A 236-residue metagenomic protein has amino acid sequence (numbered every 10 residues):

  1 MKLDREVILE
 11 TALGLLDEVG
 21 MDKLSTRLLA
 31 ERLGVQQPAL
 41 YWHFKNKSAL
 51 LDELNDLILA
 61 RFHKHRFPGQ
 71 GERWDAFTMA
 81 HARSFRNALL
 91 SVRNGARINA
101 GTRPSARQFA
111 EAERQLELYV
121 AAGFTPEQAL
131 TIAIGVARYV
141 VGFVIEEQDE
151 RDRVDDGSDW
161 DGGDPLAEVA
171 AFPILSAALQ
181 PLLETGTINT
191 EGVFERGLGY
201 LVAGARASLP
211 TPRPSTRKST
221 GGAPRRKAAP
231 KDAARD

Functional and structural regions predicted by a protein language model:
M1-D4: Short, Lys/Arg-enriched anionic-surface-contact patches
V7, A49, A80, A110 (+4 more regions): Amphipathic alpha-helical interaction segments
V7, T11, L15-A49, E53: Helix-turn-helix
N55, R86-E117, I145-D149, L175-Q180: Amphipathic alpha-helical segments used for helix-helix packing
L57-R61: Short, basic, alpha-helical segments at the C-terminal edge of helix-turn-helix-like DNA-binding modules
K64-F109, P126-A129, A133-V136: Hydrophobic alpha-helical connector segments
E111-A133, A137-P165, G186-T187, A205-S208: Hydrophobic alpha-helical bundle segments that form small-molecule/ligand-binding pockets
D149-D236: C-terminal peripheral helix-coil segments that are non-catalytic and often amphipathic
